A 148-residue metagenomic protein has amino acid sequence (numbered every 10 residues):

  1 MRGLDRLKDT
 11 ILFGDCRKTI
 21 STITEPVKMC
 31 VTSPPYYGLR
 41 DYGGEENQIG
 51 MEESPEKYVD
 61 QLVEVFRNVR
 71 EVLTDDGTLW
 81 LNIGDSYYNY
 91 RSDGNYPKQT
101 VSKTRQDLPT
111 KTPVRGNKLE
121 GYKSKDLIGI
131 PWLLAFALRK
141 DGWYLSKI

Functional and structural regions predicted by a protein language model:
M1-I148: Core catalytic lobe of class I
